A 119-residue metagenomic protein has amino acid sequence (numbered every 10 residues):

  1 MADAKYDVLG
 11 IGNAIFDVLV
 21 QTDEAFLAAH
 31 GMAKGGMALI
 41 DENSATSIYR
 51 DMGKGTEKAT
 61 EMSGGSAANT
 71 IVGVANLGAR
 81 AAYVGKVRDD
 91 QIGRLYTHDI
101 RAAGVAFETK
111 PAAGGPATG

Functional and structural regions predicted by a protein language model:
A2-V84, G93-L95, A102: Glycine-rich phosphate/adenosyl-contacting loop at the front of the ribokinase-like
V84-K86, K110: Structural motif
V87-I92, G114-G115: Acidic, glycine-rich active-site loops and adjacent beta-strand->loop/helix elements that engage anionic groups
D99-P116: A glycine-rich helix N-cap at a beta->alpha junction
